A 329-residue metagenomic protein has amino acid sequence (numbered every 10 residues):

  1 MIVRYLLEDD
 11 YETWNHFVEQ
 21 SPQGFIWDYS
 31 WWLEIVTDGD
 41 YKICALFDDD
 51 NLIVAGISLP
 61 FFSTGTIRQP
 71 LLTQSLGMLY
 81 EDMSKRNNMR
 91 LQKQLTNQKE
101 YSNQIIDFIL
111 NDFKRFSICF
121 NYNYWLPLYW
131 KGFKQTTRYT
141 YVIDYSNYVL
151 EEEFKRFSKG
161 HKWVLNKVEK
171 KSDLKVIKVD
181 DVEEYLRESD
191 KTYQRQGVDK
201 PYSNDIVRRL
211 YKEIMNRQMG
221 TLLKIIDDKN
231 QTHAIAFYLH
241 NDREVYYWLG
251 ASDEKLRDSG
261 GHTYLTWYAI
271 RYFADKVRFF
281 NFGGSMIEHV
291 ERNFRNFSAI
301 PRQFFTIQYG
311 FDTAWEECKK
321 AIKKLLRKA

Functional and structural regions predicted by a protein language model:
M1, G310-A329: Membrane-proximal basic amphipathic "stem/tether" segments
I2-D49, G56-G65, N121-I143, Y148 (+1 more regions): A conserved beta-strand-loop-helix scaffold within acyl/acetyltransferase catalytic domains
Y41, N111-R115, G220, D275-V277: Short, high-confidence coil segments that cap the C-terminus of an alpha-helix and link into the following beta-strand
G56, R209-C318: Aromatic (often tryptophan-rich) hydrophobic motifs at membrane interfaces
F61-G77: Conserved acyl-donor/pantetheine-binding loop and adjacent beta-alpha core of acyl/acetyltransferases and related
Q74-Q92, N147-Y148, G250-D258: A short, internal acetyl-CoA/4′-phosphopantetheine-binding micro-motif in the GNAT/acyltransferase core
L91-I106, R257-R271: Conserved acetyl-CoA-binding loop-helix of GNAT-fold acetyltransferases
T96-T137: Non-catalytic accessory segments adjacent to catalytic cores
